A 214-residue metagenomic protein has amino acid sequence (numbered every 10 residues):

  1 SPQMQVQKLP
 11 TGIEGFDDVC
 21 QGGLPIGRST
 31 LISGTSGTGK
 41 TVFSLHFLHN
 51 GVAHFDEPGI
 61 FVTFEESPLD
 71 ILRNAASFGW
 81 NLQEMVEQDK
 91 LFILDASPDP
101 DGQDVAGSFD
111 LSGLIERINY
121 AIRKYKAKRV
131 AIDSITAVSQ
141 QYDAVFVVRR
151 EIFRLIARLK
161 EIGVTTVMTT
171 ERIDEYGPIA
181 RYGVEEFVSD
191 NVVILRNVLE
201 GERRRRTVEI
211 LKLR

Functional and structural regions predicted by a protein language model:
S1-Q7, E116, Y120, K124-Y125 (+1 more regions): Conserved P-loop NTPase
S1-V19, P25-I26: A short, basic N-terminal segment
V19-M85: Walker A/P-loop NTP-binding active-site region of P-loop NTPases, recognizing the glycine-rich GxxxxGKT/S
G27, F55-P58, D89, G163-V164 (+2 more regions): Short glycine-/polar-rich loops that comprise or flank the Walker A/P-loop and associated switch/sensor motifs
S29-L31, P58, K128-R129, T165-V167: Residue-level preference for the first positions of well-ordered beta-strands
F55-Q140: Conserved inter-motif catalytic segment of the P-loop NTP-binding fold
N119, Q141-R172: Substrate-engagement module of ASCE P-loop NTPases
T165-R214: Phosphate-binding/switch region of NTP-binding enzymes
